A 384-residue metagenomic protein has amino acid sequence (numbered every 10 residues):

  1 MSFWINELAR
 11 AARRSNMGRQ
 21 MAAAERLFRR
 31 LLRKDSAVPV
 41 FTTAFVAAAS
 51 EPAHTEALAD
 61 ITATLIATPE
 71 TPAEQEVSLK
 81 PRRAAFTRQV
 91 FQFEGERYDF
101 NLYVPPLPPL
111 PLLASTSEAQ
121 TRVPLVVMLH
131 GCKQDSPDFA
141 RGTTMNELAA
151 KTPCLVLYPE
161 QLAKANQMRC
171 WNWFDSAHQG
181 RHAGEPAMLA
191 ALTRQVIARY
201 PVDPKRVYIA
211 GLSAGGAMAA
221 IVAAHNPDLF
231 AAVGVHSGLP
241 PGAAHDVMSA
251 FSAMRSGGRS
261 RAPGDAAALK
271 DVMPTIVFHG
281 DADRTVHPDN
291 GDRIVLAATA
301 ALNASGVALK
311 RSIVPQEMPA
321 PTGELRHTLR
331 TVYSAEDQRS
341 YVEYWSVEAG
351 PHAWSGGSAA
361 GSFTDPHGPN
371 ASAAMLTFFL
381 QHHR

Functional and structural regions predicted by a protein language model:
M1-L125, P137-D138, T143, A210 (+7 more regions): A domain-start/cap signature at the N-terminus of enzymes
S2-N6, F93, D99, L112-Y208 (+5 more regions): Serine-hydrolase catalytic machinery in alpha/beta-hydrolase-like enzymes
V222, L229, P274, D289-L302: Extracytoplasmic, non-cytosolic globular domains
P263-I276, H287: A structural motif
V277-H279, D283: Short beta-strand/loop motif that positions the catalytic acidic residue of the alpha/beta-hydrolase fold
T285-N290, S355: Conserved alpha/beta-hydrolase "acid-adjacent" motif
G323, A359-A371: Post-His helix in hydrolase/transferase enzymes
Y344-S358: Active-site-adjacent mobile loop/cap segments within catalytic or ligand-binding domains
